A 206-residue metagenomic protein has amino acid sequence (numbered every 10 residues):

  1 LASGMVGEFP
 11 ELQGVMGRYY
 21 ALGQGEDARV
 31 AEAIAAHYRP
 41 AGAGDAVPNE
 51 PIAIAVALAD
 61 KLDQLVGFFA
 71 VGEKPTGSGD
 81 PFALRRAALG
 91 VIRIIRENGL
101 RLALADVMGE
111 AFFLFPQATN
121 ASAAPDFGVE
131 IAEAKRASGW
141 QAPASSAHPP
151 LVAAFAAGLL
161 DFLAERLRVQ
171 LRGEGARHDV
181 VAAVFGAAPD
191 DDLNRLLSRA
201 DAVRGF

Functional and structural regions predicted by a protein language model:
L1-F206: Amphipathic alpha-helical "coupling" segments that flank catalytic cores
